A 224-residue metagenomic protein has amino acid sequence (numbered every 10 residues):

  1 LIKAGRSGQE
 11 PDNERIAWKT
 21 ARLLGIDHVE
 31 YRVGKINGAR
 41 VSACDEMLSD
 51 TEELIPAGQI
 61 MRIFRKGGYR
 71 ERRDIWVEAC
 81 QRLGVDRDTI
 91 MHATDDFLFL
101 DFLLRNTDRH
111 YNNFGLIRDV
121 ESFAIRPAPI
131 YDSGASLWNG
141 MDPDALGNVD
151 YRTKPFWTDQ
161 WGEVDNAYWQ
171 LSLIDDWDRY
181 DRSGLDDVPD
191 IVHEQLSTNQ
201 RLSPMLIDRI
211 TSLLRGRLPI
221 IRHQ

Functional and structural regions predicted by a protein language model:
L1-K66: Conserved ATP-binding subdomain of kinase catalytic cores across diverse folds
I2, Y31, C44, F114 (+2 more regions): Generic structural hydrophobic/aromatic packing signal, biased to beta-strands
R6, D119-Q224: C-terminal catalytic region of ATP-dependent kinase domains
Q9, D74-D142: Conserved kinase catalytic-core segment
G25-H28, I55, G67-E71, G140 (+1 more regions): Glycine-rich loops and low-complexity Gly/Arg-rich segments that provide flexible linkers or classic glycine-based
V29-Y31, R87-D88, L202-L206: Short, surface-exposed acidic
D45-L98, I220-I221: ATP-dependent phospho-/nucleotidyl transfer catalytic cores
